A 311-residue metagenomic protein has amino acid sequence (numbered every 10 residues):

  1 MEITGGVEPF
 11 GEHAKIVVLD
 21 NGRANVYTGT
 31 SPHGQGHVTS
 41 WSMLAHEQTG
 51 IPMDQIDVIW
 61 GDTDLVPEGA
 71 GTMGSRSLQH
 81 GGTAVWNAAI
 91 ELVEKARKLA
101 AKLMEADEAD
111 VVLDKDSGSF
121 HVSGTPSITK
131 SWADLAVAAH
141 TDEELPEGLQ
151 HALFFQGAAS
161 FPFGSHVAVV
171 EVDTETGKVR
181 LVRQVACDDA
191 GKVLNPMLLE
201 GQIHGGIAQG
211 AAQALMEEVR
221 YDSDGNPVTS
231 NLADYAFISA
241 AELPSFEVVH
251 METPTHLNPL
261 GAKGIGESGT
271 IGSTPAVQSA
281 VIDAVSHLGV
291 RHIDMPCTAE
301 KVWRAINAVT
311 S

Functional and structural regions predicted by a protein language model:
M1-T4, M43-S311: C-terminal catalytic domains of large/alpha subunits in multi-subunit enzymes
M1-V17: Accessory "access/gating" subregions that flank catalytic or transport cores
A14, A24, F246: A broad, low-specificity signal marking well-ordered, structured residues that form hydrophobic/aromatic
V18-L19, T174: Condensing-enzyme catalytic core mediating Claisen C-C bond formation in acyl metabolism
R23-T28, L181-R183: Short, aliphatic-rich beta-strand segments
S31: Gly/Ser-rich, acidic/histidine-flanked active-site/gating loops
S40: Flexible, small-/acidic-enriched active-site or ligand-binding loops
